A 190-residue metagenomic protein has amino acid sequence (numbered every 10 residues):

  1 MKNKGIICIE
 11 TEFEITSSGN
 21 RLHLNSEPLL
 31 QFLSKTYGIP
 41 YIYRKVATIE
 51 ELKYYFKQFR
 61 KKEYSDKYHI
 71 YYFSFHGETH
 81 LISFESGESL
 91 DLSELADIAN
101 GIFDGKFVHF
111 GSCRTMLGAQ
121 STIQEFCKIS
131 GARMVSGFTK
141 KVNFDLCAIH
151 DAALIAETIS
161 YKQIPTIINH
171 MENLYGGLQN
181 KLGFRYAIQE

Functional and structural regions predicted by a protein language model:
M1-Y68, D104-F107, G111, I129: A domain-level signal for caspase-like cysteine endopeptidase catalytic cores and their zymogen-processing architecture
F13-S18, I49-E51, G77-L81, R114-G118 (+1 more regions): Short acidic, S/G/P-rich loop/turn micro-motifs used as interaction or catalytic elements
L22-L29, Y55-Q58, S86-D97, G118-I123: Well-ordered, non-membrane alpha-helical segments in soluble/globular domains
H69-I82, M134: Active-site microenvironments of hydrolase-like enzyme catalytic domains
F73-S74, E85, V108-R114, F138: Short His-Asn-centered micro-motif
H76-K106: A short, glycine/acidic-enriched catalytic loop
N100-K106, F110-T122: A contiguous binding-surface segment within folded domains or other stable secondary-structure elements
M116-E190: Active-site-proximal C-terminal subdomain of hydrolase catalytic domains
